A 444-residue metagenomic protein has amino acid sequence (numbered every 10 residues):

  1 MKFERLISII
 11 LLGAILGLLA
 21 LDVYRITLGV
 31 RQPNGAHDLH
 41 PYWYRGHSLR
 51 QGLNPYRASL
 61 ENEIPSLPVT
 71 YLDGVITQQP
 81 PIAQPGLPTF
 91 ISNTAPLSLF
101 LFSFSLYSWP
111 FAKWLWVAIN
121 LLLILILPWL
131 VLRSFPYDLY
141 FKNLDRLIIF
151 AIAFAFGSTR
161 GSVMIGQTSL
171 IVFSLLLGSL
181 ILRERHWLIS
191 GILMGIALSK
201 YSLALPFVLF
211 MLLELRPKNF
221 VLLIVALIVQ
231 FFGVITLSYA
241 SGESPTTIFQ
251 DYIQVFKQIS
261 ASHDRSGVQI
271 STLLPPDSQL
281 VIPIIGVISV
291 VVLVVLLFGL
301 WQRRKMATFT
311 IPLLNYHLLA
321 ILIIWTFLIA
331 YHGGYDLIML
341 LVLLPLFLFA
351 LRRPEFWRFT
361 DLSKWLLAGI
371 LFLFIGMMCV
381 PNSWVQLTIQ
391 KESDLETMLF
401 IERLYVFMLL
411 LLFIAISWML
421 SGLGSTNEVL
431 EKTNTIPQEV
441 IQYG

Functional and structural regions predicted by a protein language model:
M1-L182, W187-I189, M211-L337, L341 (+2 more regions): Primarily membrane-embedded glycan-assembly and transfer machineries that use lipid-linked glycans
L188-E214: Voltage-sensor/pore transmembrane module of 6-TM cation channels
S190-G195, G242-F249, R358-S363, L387-I389: A cytosolic-side transmembrane-helix exit/cap motif
L193-G195, L223-Q230, L319-I323, D361-L373: Central hydrophobic cores of alpha-helical transmembrane segments in multi-pass integral membrane proteins
S199-S202, V229-G233, I375-G376: Membrane-embedded alpha-helical segments of transport systems, primarily multispan ion/solute transporters
M211, F347-L348: Interfacial segments of multi-pass membrane proteins
L341-F347: Active/binding-pocket-proximal capping segment
L348-G444: Aromatic-enriched
